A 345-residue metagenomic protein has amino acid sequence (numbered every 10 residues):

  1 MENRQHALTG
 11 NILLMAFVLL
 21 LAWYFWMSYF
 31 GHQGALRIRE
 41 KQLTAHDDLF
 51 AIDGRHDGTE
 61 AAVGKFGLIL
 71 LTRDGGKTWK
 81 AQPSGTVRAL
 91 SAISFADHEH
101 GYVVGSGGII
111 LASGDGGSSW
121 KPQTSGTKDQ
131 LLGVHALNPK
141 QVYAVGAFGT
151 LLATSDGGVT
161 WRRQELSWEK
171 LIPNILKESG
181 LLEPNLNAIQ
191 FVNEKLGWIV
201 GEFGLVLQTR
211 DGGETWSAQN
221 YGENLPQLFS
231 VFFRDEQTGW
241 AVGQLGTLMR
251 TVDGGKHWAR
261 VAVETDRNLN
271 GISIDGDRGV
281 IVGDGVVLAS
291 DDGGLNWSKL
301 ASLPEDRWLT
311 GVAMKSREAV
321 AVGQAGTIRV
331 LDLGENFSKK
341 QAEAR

Functional and structural regions predicted by a protein language model:
M1-R345: Residue-level hotspots at or immediately adjacent to binding/recognition sites across diverse folds
